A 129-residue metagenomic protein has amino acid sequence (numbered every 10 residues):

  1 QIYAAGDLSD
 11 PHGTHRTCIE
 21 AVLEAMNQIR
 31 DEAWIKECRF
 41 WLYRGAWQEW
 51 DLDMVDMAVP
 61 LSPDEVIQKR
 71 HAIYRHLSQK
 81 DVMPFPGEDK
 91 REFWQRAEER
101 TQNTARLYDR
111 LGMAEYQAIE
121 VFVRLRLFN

Functional and structural regions predicted by a protein language model:
Q1-N129: Metal-dependent de-N-acetylase/amidase catalytic core
